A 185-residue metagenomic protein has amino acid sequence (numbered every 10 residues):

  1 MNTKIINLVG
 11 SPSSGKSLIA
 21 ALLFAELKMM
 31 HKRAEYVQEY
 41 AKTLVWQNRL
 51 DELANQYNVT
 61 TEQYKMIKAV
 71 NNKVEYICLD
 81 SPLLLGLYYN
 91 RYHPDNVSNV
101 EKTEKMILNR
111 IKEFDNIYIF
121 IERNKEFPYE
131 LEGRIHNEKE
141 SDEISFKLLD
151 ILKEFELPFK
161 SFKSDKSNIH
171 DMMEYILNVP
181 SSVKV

Functional and structural regions predicted by a protein language model:
M1-I5: Phosphate-binding P-loop
L8: Hydrophobic anchor at the beta1->P-loop junction of P-loop NTPases
S13: Walker A (P-loop) phosphate-binding loop of P-loop NTPases
K16: Conserved lysine of the Walker
I19: Hydrophobic positions on the alpha1 helix immediately C-terminal to the Walker A/P-loop
F24-K65: Conserved substrate/cofactor phosphate-moiety recognition/catalytic segment in nucleotide-dependent phosphotransferases
R49-S98: Conserved nucleotide-sensing/catalytic segment adjacent to the nucleotide-binding pocket in NTP-handling enzymes
H93-N168, K184: A glycine- and Lys/Arg-enriched "phosphate-lid" helix/loop adjacent to the NTP-binding pocket of small-molecule kinases
